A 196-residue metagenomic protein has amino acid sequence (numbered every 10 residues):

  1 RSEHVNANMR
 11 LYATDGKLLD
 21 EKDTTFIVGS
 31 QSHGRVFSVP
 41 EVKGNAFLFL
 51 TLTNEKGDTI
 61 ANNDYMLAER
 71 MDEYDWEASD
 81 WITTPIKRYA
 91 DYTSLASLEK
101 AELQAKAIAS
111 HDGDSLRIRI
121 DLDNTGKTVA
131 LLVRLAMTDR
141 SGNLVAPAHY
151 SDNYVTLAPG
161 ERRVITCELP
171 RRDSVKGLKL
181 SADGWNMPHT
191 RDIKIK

Functional and structural regions predicted by a protein language model:
R1-G16, T125-L144, D183-W185: Short acidic, flexible loop segments centered on an aromatic residue
A7-L52, V145-R172: Intrinsically disordered, low-complexity Pro/Gly/Ser/Thr-rich segments with frequent PxxP/GP/PP motifs and embedded
S38-Y92, A146, V164-K196: Terminal connector regions
D72-A78, T83, R134-P159: Active-site pocket scaffolds in enzymes
Y92-E99: Proline/serine/threonine-rich low-complexity linkers at boundaries of modular beta-sandwich domains
I108-D114: Short, solvent-exposed loop/linker segments at the N-terminal edge of repeated beta-sheet extracellular domains
D114-V129: Short beta-strand elements of extracellular/lumenal beta-sandwich folds
